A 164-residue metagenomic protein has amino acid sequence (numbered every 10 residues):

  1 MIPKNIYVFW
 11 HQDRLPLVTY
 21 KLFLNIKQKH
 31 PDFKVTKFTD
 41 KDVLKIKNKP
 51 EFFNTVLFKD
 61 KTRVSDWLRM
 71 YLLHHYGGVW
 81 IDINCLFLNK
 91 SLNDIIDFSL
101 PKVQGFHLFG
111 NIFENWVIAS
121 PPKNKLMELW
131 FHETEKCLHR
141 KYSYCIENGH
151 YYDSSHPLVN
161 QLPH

Functional and structural regions predicted by a protein language model:
M1-D66, I81-H164: Glycosyltransferase-associated regions of secretory-pathway enzymes, highlighting luminal stem/catalytic domains
D66-G78: Small-residue hinge/turn detector
